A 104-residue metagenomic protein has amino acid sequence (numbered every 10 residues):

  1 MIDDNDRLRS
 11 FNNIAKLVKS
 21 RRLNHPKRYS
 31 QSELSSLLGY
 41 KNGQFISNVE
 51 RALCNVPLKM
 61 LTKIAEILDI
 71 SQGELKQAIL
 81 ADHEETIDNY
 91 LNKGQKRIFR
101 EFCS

Functional and structural regions predicted by a protein language model:
M1-K27: A short, Lys/Arg-rich alpha-helix, primarily the initiator
N13-K16, K27-S30, K41, V56-K59: Residue-level signal for the short linker/turn that defines the boundary of a DNA-recognition helix
A15, I46-S47, K76: Key DNA-contacting residues within the recognition helix of helix-turn-helix
K19, S32-E33, T62: Residues within the helices of the helix-turn-helix
H25-N48: Short alpha-helical DNA-recognition segment
P57-Q77: DNA major-groove recognition helix of helix-turn-helix/homeodomain DNA-binding modules
K76-S104: Short, charged recognition helix plus adjacent turn of helix-turn-helix-like nucleic-acid-binding domains
